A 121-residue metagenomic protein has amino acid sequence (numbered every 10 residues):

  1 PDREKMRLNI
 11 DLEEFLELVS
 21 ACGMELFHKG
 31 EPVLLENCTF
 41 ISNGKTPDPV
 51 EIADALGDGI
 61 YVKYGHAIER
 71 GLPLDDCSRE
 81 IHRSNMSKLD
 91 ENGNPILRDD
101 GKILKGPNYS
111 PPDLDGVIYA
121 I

Functional and structural regions predicted by a protein language model:
P1-I121: Flexible "arm" and connector segments at domain edges
